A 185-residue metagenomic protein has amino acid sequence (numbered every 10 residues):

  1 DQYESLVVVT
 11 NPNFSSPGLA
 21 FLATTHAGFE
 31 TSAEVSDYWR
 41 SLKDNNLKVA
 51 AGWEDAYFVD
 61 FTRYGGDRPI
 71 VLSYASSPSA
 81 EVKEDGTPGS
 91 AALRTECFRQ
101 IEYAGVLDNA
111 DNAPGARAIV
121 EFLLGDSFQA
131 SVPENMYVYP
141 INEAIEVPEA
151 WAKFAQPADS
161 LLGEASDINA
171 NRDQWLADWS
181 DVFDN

Functional and structural regions predicted by a protein language model:
D1-F14: A conserved helix-loop-strand patch within extracytoplasmic ligand-binding domains of the periplasmic binding
S5, L19-A23, I101-A104: Small-molecule pocket liners
P12-P17, S76-A80, C97-F98, D111 (+2 more regions): Solvent-exposed loop/turn segments at secondary-structure junctions within structured extracellular/periplasmic domains
P17-F21, T31-Y38, W53-Y57, S77 (+3 more regions): Stable alpha-helical elements in mature extracytoplasmic
L22-H26, W39, K43, F58 (+5 more regions): Non-transmembrane alpha-helical segments in soluble domains of secreted/periplasmic/extracellular proteins
T24-E96: Ligand-binding pocket segment of bilobal, Venus flytrap-like solute-binding proteins
H26-A27, Q100-G115, S131-N135: A bilobed periplasmic-binding-protein/Venus flytrap-type ligand-binding module shared by bacterial periplasmic
F122, D126-N185: Extracellular/periplasmic juxtamembrane helices and adjacent flexible linkers that interface with membrane partners
